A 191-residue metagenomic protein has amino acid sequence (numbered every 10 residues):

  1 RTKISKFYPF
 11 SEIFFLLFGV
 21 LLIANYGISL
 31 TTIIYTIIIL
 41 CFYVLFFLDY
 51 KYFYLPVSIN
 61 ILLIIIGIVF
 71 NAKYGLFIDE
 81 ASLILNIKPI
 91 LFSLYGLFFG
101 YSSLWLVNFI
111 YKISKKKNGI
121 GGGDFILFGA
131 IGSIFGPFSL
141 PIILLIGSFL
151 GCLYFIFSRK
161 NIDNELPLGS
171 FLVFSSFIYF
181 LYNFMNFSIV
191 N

Functional and structural regions predicted by a protein language model:
R1-N191: A membrane-topology feature that recognizes alpha-helical transmembrane segments and their immediate juxtamembrane
